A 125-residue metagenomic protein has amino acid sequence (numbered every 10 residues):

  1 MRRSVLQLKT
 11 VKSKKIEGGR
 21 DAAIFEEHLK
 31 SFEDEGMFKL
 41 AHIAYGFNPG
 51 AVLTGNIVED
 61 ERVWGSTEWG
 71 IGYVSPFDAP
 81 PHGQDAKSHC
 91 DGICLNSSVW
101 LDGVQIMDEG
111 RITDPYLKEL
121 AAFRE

Functional and structural regions predicted by a protein language model:
M1-E125: Metal/cofactor-centered catalytic core regions of large enzymes
